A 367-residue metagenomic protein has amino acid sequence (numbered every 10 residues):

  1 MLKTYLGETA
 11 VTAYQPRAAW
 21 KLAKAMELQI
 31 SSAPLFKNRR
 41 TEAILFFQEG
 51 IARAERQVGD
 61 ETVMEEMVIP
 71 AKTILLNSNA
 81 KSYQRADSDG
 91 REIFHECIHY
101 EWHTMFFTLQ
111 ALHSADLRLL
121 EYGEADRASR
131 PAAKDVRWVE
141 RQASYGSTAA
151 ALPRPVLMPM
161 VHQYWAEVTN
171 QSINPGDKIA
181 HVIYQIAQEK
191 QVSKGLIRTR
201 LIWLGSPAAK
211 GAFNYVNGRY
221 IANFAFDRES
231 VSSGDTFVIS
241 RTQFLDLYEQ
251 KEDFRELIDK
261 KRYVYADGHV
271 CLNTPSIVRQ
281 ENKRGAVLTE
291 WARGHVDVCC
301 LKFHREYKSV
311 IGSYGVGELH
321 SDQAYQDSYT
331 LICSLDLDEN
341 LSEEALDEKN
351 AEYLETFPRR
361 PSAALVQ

Functional and structural regions predicted by a protein language model:
M1-Q367: Active-site hotspot residues in diverse enzymes, especially metal/ion-binding acidic/histidine motifs
